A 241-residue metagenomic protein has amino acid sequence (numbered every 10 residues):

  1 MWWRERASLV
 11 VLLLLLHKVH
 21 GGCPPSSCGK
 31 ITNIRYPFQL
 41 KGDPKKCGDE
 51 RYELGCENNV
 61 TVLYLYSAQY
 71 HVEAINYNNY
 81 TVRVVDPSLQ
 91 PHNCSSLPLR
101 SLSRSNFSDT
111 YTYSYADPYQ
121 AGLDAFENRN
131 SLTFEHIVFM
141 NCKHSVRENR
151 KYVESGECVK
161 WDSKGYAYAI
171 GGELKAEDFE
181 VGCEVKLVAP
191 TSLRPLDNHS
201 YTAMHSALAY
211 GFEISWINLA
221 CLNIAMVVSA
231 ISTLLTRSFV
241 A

Functional and structural regions predicted by a protein language model:
W2-A241: Extracellular/lumenal glycoprotein segments
